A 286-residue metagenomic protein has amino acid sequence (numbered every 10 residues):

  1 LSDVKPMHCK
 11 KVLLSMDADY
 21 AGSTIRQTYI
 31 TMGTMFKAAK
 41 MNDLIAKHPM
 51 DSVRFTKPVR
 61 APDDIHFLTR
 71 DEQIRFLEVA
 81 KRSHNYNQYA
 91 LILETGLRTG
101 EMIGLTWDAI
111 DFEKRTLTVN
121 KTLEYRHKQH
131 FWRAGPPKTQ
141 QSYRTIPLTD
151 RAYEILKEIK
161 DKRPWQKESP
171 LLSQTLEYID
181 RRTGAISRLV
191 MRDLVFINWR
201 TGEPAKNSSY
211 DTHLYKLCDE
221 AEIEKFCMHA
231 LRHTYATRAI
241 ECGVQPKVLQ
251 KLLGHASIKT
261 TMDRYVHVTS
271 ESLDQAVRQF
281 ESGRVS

Functional and structural regions predicted by a protein language model:
L1-L44, G202-Y210, E224-A230: N-terminal core-binding DNA-recognition domain of tyrosine site-specific recombinases/integrases
K11, I30, T34, D150 (+5 more regions): Generic recognition of well-ordered alpha-helical segments within structured catalytic/regulatory domains
D19-G22, E78-S83, T95, I146 (+2 more regions): Short, basic (Lys/Arg/His-rich) helix/loop patches that form interaction surfaces in the mid-to-C-terminal regions
G22, R26-T28, M41-L105, F112-E113 (+5 more regions): Basic, Lys/Arg- and aromatic-enriched nucleic-acid-binding interface segment
K40-P49, F112-R115, K121-K128, D161-S187: Proline-centered turn/helix-capping motifs that create local helix->coil transitions or kinks
V59, F67, L123, T234 (+1 more regions): Catalytic-site neighborhood detector that most strongly recognizes the C-terminal catalytic loop/helix of tyrosine
K114, Y125-Y143, P147-A152, E158 (+5 more regions): C-terminal secondary-structure termini that scaffold catalytic or DNA-interacting sites
